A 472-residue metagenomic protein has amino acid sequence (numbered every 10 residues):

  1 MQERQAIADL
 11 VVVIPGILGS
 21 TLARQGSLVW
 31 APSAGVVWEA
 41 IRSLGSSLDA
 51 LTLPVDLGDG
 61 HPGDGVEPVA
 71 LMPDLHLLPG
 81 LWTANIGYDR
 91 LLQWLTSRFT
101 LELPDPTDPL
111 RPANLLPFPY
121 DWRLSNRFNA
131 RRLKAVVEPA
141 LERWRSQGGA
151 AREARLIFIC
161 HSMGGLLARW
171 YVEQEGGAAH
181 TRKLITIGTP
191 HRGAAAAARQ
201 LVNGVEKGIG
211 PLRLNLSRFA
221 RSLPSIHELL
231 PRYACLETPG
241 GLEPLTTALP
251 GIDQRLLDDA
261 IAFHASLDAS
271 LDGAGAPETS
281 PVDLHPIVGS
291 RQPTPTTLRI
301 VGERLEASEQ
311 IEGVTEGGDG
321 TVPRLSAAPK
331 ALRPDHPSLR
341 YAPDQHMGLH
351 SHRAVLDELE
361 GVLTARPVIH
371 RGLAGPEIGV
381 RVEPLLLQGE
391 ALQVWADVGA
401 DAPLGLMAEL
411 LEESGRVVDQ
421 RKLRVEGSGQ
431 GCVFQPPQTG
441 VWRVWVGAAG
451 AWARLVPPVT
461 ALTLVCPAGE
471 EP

Functional and structural regions predicted by a protein language model:
M1-I159, M163-S217, G320-R324, A328-P472: N-terminal non-catalytic accessory region
R98, R143, Q147, Q174 (+5 more regions): Alpha-helix C-cap/termination motif
K183-S266, D283-R291: Extended catalytic-interface subdomain
E243-G372: Long, contiguous interaction/targeting segments characteristic of exported/extracellular or secretory-pathway proteins
